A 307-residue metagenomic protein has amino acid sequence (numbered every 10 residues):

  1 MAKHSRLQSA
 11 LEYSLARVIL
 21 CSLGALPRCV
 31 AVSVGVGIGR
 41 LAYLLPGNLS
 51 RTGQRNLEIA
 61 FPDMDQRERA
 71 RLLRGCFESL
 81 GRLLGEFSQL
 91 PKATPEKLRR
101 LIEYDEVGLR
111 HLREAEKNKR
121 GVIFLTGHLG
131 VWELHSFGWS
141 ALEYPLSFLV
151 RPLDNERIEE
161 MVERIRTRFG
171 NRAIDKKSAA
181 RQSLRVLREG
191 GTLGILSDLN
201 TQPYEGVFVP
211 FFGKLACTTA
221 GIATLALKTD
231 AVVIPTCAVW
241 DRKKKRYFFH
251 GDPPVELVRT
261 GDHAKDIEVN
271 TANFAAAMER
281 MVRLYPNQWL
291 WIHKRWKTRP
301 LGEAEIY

Functional and structural regions predicted by a protein language model:
M1-T126, E159-E163, G170: Membrane-anchoring hydrophobic helices of lipid-metabolizing enzymes
A2-L7, L26, V36-I38, L49 (+4 more regions): Non-catalytic C-terminal accessory region of glycerolipid acyltransferases and related lyso-lipid remodeling enzymes
L98-E103, R151, R168-I174, F212-G213 (+2 more regions): Short, flexible loop segments at the rims of nucleotide/cofactor-binding pockets, characterized by
I102-D105, L129, N155, A173-K176 (+2 more regions): A conditional alpha-helix N-cap/helix-loop micro-motif detector
L109-R113, S136, V162-E163, S183-L184 (+1 more regions): Short amphipathic alpha-helical segments and helix-helix/interface helices
E116-K177, N200-V207: Catalytic core of membrane glycerolipid acyltransferases/transacylases, capturing the structured, soluble-facing
